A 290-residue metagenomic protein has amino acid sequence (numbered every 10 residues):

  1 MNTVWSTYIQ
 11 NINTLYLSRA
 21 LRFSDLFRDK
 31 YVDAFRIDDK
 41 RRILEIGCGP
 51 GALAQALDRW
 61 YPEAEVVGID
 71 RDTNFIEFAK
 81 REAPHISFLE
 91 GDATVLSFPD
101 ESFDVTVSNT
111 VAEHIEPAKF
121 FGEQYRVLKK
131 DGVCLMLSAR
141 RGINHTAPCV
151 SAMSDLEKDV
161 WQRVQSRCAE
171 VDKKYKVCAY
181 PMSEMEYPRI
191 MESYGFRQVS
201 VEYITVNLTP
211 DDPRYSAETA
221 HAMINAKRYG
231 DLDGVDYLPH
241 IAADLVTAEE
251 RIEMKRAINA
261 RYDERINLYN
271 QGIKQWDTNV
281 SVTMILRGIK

Functional and structural regions predicted by a protein language model:
N2-D25: Class I SAM-dependent methyltransferase Rossmann-like catalytic core, especially the SAM/SAH-binding loop
R22-D39: Conserved alpha-helix/loop element of class I SAM-dependent methyltransferases that forms part of the SAM/SAH-binding
P50-V95: Class I SAM-dependent methyltransferase SAM/SAH-binding core
T94-V105: A short acidic, Gly/Pro-enriched loop at the edge of an enzyme's catalytic core that lines a small-molecule cofactor
V105-A118, R140: A short SAM/SAH-binding and catalytic strip from SAM-dependent methyltransferases
K119-V133: A short glycine-rich, Lys/Arg-flanked "PGG" loop and its adjoining helix->strand segment in the class I
A139-Y229: Conserved catalytic/acceptor-binding region of the Class I
Y180-M185, S200-I289: Conserved Class I S-adenosyl-L-methionine
